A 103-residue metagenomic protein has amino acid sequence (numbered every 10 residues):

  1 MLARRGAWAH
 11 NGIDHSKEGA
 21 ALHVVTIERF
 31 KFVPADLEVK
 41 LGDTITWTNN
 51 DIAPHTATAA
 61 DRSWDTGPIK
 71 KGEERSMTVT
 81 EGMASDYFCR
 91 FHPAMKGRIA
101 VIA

Functional and structural regions predicted by a protein language model:
L2-A103: Extracytoplasmic copper-binding redox domains, predominantly the cupredoxin/blue-copper superfamily
